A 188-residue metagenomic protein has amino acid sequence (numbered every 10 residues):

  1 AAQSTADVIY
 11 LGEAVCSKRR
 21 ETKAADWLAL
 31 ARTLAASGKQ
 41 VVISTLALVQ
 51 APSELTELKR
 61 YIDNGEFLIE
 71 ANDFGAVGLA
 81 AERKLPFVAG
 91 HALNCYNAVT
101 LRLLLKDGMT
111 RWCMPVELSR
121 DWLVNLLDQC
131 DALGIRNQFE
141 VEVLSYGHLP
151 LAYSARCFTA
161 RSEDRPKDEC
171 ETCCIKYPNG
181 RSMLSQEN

Functional and structural regions predicted by a protein language model:
A2-C95, V99, L103, C113-N188: Active-site pocket-lining/capping segments in soluble small-molecule metabolic enzymes
G108-M109: As written
